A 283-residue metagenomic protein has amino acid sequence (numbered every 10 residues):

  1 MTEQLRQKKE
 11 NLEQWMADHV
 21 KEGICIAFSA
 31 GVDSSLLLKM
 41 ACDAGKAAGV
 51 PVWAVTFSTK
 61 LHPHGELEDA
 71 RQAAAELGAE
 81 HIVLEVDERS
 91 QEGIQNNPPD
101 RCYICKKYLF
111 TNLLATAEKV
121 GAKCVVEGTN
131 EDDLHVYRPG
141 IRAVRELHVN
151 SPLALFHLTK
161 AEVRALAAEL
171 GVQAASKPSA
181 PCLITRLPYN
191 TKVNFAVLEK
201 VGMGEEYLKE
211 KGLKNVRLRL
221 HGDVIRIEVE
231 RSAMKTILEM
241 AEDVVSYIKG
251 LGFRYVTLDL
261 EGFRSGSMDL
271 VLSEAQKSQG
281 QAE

Functional and structural regions predicted by a protein language model:
M1-E169, E210, I225, D243-F253 (+3 more regions): ATP-dependent adenylation/nucleotidyltransferase module used to activate substrates
Q4, R101, V193-A196, K235-E239: Alpha-helix N-cap and loop-to-helix initiation/capping positions
R89, P188-N190, S232-A233: A short, flexible beta-alpha/helix-coil linker loop
V125, A154-K160, R164-L208, N215-V216: Mid-to-C-terminal catalytic subdomains of enzymes that bind/position adenosyl phosphate moieties or nucleic-acid
K214-H221, D259: C-terminal boundary motif of the adenylate-forming
L220-G222, R226-L238: A short interface-forming secondary-structure element
D259-G266: A short, acidic, flexible beta-alpha connecting loop/helix-capping segment that sits on the rim of active
G266-E283: Short, low-order "capping/linker" segments at domain edges
